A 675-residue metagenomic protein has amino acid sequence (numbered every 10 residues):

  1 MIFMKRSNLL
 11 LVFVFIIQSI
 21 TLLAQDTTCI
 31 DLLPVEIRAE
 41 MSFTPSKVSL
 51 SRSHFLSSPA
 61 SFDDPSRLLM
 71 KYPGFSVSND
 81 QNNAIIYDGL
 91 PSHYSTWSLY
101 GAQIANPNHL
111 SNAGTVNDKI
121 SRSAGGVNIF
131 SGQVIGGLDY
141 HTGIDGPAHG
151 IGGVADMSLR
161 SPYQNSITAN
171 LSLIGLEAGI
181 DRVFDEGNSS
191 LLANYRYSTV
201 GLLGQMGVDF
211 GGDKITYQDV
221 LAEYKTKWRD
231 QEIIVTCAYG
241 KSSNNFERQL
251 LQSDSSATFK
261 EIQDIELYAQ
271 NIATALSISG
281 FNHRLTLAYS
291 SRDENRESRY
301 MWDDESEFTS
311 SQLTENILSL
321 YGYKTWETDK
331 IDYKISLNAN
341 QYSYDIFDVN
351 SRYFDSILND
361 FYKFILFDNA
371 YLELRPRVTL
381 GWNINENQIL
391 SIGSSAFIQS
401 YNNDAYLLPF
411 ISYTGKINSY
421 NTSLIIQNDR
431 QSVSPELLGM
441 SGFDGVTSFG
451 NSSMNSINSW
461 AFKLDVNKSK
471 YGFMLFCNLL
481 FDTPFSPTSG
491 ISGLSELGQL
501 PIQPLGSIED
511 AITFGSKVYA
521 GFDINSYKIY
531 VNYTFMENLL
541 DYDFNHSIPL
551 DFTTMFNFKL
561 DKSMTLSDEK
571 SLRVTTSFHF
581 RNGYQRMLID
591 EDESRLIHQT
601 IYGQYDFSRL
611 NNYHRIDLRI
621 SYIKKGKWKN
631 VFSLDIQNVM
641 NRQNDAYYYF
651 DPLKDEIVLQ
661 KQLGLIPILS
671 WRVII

Functional and structural regions predicted by a protein language model:
M41-S95, L99-I144, V154: Periplasmic N-terminal accessory/gating domains of Gram-negative outer-membrane beta-barrel systems
T96, G125, G137-D145, G152-R160 (+2 more regions): Predominantly transmembrane beta-strands of Gram-negative outer membrane beta-barrel pores used for transport
N108, S400, Y413-A461, L475-Q503 (+2 more regions): Surface-exposed extracellular loop regions of Gram-negative outer-membrane beta-barrel proteins, predominantly
H149-I151, S172-L176, K214-V220, E266-I272 (+10 more regions): Residues that define the transmembrane beta-barrel architecture of outer-membrane proteins
V200-L202, G211-I215, I233-G280, L287-S319 (+4 more regions): Flexible loop and strand-edge segments within Gram-negative outer membrane beta-barrel domains
T309-L313, I317-Y323, F361-R377, F449-N455 (+6 more regions): Outer membrane beta-barrel strand-and-loop segments of large Gram-negative receptors, especially TonB-dependent
N383-N387, L475-D482, G493-R586: Gram-negative outer-membrane beta-barrel transporters
D482, H579-L596, Y622-I675: C-terminal beta-signal and adjacent terminal beta-strands/loops of Gram-negative outer-membrane beta-barrel proteins
